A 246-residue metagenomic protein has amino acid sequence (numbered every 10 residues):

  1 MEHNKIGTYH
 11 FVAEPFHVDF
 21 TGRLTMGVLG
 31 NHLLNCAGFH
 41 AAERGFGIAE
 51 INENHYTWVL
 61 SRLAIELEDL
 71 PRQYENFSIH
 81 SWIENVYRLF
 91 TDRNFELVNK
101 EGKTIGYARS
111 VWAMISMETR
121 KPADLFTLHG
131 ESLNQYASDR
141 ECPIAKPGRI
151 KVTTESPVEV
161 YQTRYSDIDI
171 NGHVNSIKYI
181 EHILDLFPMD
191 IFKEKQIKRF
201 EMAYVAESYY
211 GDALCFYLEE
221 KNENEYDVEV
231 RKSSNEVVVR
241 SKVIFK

Functional and structural regions predicted by a protein language model:
M1-L60, I105-R109, S116-Q196: Hot-dog-fold acyl-thioester-processing enzymes
E2-Y9, A64-G148, Y204, S208-Y210 (+1 more regions): HotDog/MaoC-like acyl-thioester-processing domains
S61, S78, K198-F200: Short Pro/Gly-enriched beta-strand edge/turn motifs at strand-loop
E75-N76, T153-P157, D212-A213: Short coil-to-beta-strand transition motifs
E159-K242: Acidic/His-leaning functional-site neighborhoods
